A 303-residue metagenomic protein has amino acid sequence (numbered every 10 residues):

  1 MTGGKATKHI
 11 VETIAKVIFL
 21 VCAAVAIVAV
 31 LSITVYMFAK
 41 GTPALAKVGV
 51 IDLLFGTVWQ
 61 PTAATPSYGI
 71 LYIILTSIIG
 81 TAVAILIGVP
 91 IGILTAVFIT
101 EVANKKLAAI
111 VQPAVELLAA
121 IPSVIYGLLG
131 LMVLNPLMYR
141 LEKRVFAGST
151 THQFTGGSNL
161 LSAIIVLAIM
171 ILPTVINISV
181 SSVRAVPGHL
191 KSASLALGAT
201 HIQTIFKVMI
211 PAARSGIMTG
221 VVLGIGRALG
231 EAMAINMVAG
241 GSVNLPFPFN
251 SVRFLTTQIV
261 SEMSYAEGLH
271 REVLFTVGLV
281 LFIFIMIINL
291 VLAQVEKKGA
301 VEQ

Functional and structural regions predicted by a protein language model:
M1-A23, L292-Q303: Transmembrane alpha-helical segments of polytopic membrane transport and secretion proteins
G3-T13, A39-A84, N104-K105, S261-E272: Periplasmic/extracellular loop-to-transmembrane helix junction in inner-membrane transport proteins
K47-L71, L128-I169, A239: Membrane-interfacial helix termini and adjacent extracytoplasmic/periplasmic loops of multi-pass transporters
A84-V115, A293-K298: Transmembrane-helix boundary motif in ABC transporter permease subunits
I85, V89, L94-F98, H152-A196 (+3 more regions): Membrane-cytosol interface at the C-terminal ends of specific transmembrane alpha-helices in multi-pass membrane
A114-L117, I121, V175-S179, L195 (+1 more regions): Transmembrane alpha-helices
V180-R184, G188, L195, S264-Q303: C-terminal transmembrane helix and the adjacent membrane-cytosol boundary/short C-terminal tail of inner/organellar
I225-L269: Glycine-rich helix-loop "coupling/hinge" segments at transmembrane-helix boundaries in multipass transporters
